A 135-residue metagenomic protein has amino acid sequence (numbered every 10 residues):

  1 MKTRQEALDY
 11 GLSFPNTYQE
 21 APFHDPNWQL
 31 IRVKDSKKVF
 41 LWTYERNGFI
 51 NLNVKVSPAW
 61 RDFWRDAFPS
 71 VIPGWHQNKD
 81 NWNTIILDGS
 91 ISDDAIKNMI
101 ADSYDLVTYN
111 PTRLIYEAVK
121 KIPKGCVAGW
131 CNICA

Functional and structural regions predicted by a protein language model:
M1-I122, C126-A135: Charge-dense, helix-prone N-terminal extensions
